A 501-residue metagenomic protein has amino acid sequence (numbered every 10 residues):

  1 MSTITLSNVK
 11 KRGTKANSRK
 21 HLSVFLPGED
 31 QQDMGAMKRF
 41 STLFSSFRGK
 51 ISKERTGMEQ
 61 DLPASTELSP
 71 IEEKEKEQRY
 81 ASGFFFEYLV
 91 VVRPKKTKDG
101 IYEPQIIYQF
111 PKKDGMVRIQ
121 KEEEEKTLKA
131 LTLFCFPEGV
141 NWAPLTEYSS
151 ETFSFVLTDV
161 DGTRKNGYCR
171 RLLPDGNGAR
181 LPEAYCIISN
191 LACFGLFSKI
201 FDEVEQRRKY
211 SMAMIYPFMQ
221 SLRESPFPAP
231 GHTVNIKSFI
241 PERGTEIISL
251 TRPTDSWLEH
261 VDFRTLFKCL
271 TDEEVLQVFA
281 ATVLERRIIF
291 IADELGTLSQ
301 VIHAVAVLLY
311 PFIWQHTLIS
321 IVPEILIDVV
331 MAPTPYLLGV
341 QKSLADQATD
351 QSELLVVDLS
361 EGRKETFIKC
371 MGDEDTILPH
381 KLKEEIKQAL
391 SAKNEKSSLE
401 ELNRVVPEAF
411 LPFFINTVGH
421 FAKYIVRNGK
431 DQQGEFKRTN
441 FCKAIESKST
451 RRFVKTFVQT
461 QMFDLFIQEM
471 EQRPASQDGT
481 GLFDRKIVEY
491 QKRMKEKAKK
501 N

Functional and structural regions predicted by a protein language model:
M1-A306, Y310, H316-L318, V330-L355 (+1 more regions): N-terminal uDENN/longin-like adaptor modules and analogous extended polar/low-complexity scaffolding regions in large
E324-D328: A glycine-rich phosphate-binding loop feature that marks nucleotide/adenosyl-phosphate handling sites
